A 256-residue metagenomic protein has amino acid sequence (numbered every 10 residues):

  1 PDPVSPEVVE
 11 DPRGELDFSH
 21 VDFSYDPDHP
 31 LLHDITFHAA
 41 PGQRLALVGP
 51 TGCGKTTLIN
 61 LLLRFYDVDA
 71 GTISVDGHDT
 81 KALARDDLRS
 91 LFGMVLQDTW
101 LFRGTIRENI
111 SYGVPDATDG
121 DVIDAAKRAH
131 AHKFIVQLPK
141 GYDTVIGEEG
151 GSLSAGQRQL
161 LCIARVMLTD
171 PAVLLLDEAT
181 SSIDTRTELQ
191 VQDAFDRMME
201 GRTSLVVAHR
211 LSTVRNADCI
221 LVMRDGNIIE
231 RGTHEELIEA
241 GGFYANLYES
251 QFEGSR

Functional and structural regions predicted by a protein language model:
P1-R256: ABC-type nucleotide-binding domain
